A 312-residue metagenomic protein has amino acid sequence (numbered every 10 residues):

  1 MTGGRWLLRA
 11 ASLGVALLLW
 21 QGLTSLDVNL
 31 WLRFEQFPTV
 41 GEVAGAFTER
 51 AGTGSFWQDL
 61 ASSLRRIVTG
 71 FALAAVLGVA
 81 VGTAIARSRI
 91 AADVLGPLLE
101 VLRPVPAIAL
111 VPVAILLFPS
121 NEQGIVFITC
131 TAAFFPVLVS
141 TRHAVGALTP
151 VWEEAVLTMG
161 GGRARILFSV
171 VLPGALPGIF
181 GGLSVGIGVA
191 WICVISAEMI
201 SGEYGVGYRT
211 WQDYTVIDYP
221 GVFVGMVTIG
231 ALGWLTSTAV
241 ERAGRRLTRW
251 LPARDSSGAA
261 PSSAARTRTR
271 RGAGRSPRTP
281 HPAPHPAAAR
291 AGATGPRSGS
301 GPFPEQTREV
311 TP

Functional and structural regions predicted by a protein language model:
M1-G14, T238-P312: Transmembrane alpha-helical segments of polytopic membrane transport and secretion proteins
A10, T83, I90-P97, S140 (+4 more regions): Membrane-spanning helices that line or support transport/gating and their immediate boundary helices in channels
L26-L73: Periplasmic/extracellular loop-to-transmembrane helix junction in inner-membrane transport proteins
T69-L99: Transmembrane-helix boundary motif in ABC transporter permease subunits
P97, S140-L183, V206, T210: Short cytoplasmic-facing helical segments at TM-TM junctions of multi-pass membrane proteins
E100-P136, H143-A144: Generic hydrophobic transmembrane alpha-helix motif, especially the helices
F127, T131, R163-A197, V224 (+3 more regions): Transmembrane alpha-helices
V206-G244: Hydrophobic alpha-helical transmembrane segments of polytopic membrane proteins
